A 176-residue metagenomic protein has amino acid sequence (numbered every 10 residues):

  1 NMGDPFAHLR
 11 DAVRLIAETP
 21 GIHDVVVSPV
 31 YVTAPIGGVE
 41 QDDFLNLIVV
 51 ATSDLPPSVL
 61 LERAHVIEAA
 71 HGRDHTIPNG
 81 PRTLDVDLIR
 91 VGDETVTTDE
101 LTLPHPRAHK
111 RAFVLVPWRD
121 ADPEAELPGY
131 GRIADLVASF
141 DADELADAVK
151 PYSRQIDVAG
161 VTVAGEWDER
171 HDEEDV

Functional and structural regions predicted by a protein language model:
N1-I22, S28-V32: N-terminal beta1-alpha1 ligand-phosphate binding loop
M2, S53-L55: A generic structural motif
D4-H8, V59, A125: Secondary-structure boundary/capping motif
D24-V25, V149: Generic structural signal for residues in well-ordered beta-strands
I36-L45, L55, L61, H65-V176: Flexible, gly/pro- and Lys/Arg-enriched active-site loops
